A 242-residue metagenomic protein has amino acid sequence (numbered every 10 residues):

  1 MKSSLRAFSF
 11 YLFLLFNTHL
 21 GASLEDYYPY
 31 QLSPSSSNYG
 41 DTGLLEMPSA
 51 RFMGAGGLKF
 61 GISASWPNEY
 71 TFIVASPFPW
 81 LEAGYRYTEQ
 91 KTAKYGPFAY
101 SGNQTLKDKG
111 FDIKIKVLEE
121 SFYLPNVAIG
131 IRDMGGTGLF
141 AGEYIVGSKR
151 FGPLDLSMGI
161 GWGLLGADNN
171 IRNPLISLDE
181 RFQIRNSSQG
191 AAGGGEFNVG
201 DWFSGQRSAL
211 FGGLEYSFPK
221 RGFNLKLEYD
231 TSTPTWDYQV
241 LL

Functional and structural regions predicted by a protein language model:
M1-S37: Cleavable N-terminal export/targeting peptides
A22-L139, F151-L154, G163-L165, N198-V199 (+3 more regions): Transmembrane beta-barrel domains of Gram-negative outer membranes and organellar outer membranes
E143-T235: Detector for outer-membrane/organellar transmembrane beta-barrel domains, recognizing the amphipathic beta-strand
